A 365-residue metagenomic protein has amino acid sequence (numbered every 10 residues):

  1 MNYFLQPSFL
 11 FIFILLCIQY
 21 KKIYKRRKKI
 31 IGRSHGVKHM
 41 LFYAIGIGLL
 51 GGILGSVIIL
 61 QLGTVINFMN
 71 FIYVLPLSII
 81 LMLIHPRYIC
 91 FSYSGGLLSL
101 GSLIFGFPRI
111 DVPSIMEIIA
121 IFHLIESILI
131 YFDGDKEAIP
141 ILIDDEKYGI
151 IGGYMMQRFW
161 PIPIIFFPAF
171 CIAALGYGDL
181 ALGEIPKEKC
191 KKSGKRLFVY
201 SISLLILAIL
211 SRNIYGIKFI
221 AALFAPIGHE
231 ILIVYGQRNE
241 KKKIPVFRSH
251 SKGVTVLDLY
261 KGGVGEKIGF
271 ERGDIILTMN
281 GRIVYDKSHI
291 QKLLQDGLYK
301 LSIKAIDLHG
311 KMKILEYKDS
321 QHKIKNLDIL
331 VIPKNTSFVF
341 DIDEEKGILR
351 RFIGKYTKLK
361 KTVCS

Functional and structural regions predicted by a protein language model:
M1-L60: N-terminal signal-anchor module of multipass membrane proteins
Y3-I14, V57-V74, V112-A120: Structural signature of hydrophobic alpha-helical transmembrane segments
L81-Y93, E184-K191: Membrane-helix interface "capping/anchor" motifs
G101-P186, S201-L204: Generic multipass alpha-helical transmembrane bundles of integral membrane proteins
G176-N239: Interdomain regulatory linker/hinge segments that flank or connect interaction modules in polarity/junction/synaptic
G236, E240, Q291-N335: PDZ-domain C-terminal substructure recognizer with occasional recognition of PDZ-binding tails
G265-K287: Conserved PDZ fold ligand-binding element
L327-S365: Long, low-complexity intrinsically disordered regions
